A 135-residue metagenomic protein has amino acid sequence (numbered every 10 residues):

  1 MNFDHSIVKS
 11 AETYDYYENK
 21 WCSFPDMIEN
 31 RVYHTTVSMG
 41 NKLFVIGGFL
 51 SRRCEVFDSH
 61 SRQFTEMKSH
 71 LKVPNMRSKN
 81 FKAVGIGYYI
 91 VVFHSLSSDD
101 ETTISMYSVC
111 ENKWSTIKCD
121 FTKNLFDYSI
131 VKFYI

Functional and structural regions predicted by a protein language model:
M1-I135: Kelch-like beta-propeller repeat domains
